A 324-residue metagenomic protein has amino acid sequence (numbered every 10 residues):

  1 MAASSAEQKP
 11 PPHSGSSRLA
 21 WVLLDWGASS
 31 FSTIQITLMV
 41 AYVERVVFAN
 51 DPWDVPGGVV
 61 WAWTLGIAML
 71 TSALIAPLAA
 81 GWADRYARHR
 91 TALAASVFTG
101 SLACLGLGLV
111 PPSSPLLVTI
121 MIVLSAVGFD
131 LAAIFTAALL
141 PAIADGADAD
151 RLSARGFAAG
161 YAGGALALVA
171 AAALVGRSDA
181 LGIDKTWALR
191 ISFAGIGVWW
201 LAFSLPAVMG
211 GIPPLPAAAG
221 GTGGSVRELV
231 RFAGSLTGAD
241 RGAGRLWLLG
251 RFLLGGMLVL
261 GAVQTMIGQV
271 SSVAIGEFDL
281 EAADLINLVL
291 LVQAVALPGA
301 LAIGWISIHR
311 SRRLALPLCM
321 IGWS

Functional and structural regions predicted by a protein language model:
A3-R18, I212-L253: Juxtamembrane intracellular "pre-TM" segments in multi-pass secondary transporters
P12-V47, R245-M266: Pair of pore-lining "gating" transmembrane helices in MFS-fold secondary transporters
I36-G58, G268-L285: Short amphipathic helix-loop junctions that connect adjacent transmembrane helices in Major Facilitator Superfamily/SLC
L74-R88, P298-R312: Helix-to-loop junctions at the C-terminal end of transmembrane segments in multipass secondary transporters
T91-G106, L314-S324: Structural signature of the two symmetry-related core transmembrane helices
A103, S114-A132: Hydrophobic core of transmembrane alpha-helices in multi-pass small-molecule transporters, especially MFS/SLC-type
S153-V175: Glycine-rich segments within core transmembrane alpha-helices of 12-TM secondary carriers
A167-D179, G197-A217: C-terminal membrane-cytosol helix-exit motif in multi-pass small-molecule transporters
